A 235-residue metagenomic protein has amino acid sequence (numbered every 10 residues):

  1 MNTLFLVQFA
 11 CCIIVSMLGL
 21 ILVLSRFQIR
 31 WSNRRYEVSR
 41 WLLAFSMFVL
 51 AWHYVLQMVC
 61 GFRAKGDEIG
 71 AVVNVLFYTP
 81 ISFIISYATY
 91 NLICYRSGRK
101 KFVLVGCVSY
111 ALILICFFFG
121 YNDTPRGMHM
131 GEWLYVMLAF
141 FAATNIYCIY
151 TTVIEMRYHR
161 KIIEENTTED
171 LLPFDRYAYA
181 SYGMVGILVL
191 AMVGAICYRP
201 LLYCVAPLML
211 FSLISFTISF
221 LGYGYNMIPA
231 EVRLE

Functional and structural regions predicted by a protein language model:
M1-G19, L138-A142: Hydrophobic transmembrane alpha-helical segments in integral membrane proteins
F9-A10, G66-I69, M130-C148: Alpha-helical transmembrane segments
F9-Q28, V38-G61, L76-F83, V108-F119 (+1 more regions): Hydrophobic alpha-helical transmembrane segments of multi-pass membrane proteins
L18-L24, T144-R160: Membrane-water interface of transmembrane alpha-helices
F27-L42, D67, Y90-F102, G127-M130 (+2 more regions): Membrane-interface helix-boundary motifs at transmembrane edges
V75-I84, C197-Y223: Hydrophobic alpha-helical transmembrane segments and immediately flanking/interface helices in integral membrane
Y90-F119, G131-F141, N166-M184: The cytoplasmic-loop to transmembrane-helix boundary for the fourth helix
F220-E235: Membrane-proximal linker segments that couple transmembrane helices to downstream signaling/catalytic modules
